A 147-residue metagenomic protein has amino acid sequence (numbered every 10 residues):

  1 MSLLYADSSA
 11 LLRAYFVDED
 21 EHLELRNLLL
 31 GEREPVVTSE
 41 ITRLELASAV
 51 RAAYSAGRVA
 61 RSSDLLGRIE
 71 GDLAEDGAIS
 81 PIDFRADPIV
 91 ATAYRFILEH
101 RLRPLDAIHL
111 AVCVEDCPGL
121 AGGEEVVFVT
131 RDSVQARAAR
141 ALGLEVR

Functional and structural regions predicted by a protein language model:
M1-T42, A52-L66, L144: Short, well-structured N-terminal submotif of metal-dependent ribonuclease cores
L11, E45-A49, T92: A general alpha-helix detector
R13, L23, A91, A136-R140: Alpha-helical elements of the RecA-like P-loop NTPase motor core of helicases
D20, L44-E45, P88, V134-R137: Short alpha-helical
R26, L66-E70, V90, Y94: Hydrophobic core segments within long, regular secondary-structure runs in both alpha- and beta-rich folds
L30, T38, S48-V50, S55-A56 (+4 more regions): Anionic, Ser/Thr-rich low-complexity intrinsically disordered regions
T38-L44, L105-I108: Aromatic- and histidine-enriched alpha-helix N-cap/loop-to-helix transition segments that scaffold the rims
D76-V134: Active-site neighborhoods of divalent-metal-dependent phosphate/nucleic-acid chemistry enzymes
